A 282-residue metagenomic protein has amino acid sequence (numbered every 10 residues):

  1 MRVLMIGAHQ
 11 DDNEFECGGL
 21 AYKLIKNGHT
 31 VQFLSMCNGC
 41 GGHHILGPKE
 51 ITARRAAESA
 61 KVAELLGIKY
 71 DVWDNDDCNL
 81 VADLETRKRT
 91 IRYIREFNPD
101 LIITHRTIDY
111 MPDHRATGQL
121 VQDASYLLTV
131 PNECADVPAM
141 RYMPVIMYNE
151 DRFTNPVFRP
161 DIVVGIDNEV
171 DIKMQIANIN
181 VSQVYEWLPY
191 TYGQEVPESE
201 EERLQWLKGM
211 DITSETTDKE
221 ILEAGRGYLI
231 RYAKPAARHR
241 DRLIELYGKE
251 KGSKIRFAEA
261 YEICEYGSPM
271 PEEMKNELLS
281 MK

Functional and structural regions predicted by a protein language model:
M1-F97, V137-P138, L278-L279: Active-site rim/loop-helix segments in enzyme catalytic domains that contact anionic ligands
D11, C37, S59, Y70 (+5 more regions): Divalent metal-coordination and catalytic microenvironments
V31, N98-P99, M143, P160: Local beta-strand N-terminus motif with an aromatic residue
H43-L46, V157-D161: Short acidic, glycine/proline-rich loop/turn micro-motifs
T86, T90-I108, P112, T117: Proline-aspartate-enriched helix->loop->beta-strand connector
M111-P131: A mobile, often basic/glycine-rich helix-loop segment that functions as the active-site lid/recognition loop
V130, M140-P144, Y148: Active-site cores that bind ATP or allylic diphosphates and position pyrophosphate for catalysis
C134, Y142, P156, I162-K282: C-terminal accessory domains and tails appended to enzymatic cores
